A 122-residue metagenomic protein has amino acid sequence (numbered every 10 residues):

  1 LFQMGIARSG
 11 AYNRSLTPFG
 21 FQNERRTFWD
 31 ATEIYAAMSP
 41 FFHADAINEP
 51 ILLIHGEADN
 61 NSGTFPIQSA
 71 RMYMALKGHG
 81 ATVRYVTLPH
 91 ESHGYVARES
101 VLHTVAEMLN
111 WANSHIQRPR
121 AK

Functional and structural regions predicted by a protein language model:
L1-K122: Active-site-proximal cap/loop segments of hydrolase catalytic domains
